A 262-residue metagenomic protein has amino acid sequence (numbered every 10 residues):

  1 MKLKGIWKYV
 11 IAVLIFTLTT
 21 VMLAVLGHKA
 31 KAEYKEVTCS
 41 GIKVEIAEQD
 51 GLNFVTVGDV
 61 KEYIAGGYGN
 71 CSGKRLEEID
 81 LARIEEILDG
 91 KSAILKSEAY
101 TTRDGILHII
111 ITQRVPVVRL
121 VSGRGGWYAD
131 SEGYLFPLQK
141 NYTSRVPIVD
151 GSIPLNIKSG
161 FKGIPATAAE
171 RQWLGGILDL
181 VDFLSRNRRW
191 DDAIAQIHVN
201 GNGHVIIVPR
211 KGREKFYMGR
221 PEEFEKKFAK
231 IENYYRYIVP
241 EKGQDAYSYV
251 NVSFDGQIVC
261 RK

Functional and structural regions predicted by a protein language model:
M1-E48, D59, I64-G90, L95-K262: Charged, solvent-exposed interaction patches on well-folded alpha/beta domains that mediate macromolecular contacts
D50-F54: Extracytoplasmic "Venus flytrap"
